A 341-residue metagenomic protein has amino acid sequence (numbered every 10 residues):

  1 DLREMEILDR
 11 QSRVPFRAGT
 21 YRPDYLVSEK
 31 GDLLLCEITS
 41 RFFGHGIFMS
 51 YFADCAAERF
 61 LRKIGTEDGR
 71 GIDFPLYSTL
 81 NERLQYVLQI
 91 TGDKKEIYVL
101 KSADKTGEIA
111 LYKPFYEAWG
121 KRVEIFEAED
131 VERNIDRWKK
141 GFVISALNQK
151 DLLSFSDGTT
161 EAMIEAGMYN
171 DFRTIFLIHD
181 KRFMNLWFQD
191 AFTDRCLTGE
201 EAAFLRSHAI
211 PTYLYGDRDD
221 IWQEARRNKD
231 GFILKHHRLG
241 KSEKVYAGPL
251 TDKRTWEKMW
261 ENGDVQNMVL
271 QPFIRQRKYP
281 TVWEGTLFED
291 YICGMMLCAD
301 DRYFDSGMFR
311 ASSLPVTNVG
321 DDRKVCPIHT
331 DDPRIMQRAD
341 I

Functional and structural regions predicted by a protein language model:
D1-I7: Low-complexity, highly charged intrinsically disordered N-terminal segments that act as targeting/localization
D9-G19, R277-W283: Structured beta-strand/loop patches that form or line metal/cofactor-binding pockets in enzymes
F16, V27-L33: Short, solvent-exposed loop/edge-beta patches enriched in aromatic
R17-T20, E289-Y291: Short solvent-exposed loop/turn micro-motifs enriched in small/polar/acidic residues
Y21, D32-L34, F232: Residue-level marker for buried hydrophobic side chains located in beta-strands that build the well-ordered beta-sheet
P23-Y25: Hydrophobic residue at the +6 position relative to the catalytic HRD Asp in the kinase catalytic loop
S28-K30, F42-F48, A53-I341: Domain-scale recognition of functional cores that engage charged ligands
I38-T39: Activation of the activation-loop gatekeeper triad in protein kinase-fold domains
